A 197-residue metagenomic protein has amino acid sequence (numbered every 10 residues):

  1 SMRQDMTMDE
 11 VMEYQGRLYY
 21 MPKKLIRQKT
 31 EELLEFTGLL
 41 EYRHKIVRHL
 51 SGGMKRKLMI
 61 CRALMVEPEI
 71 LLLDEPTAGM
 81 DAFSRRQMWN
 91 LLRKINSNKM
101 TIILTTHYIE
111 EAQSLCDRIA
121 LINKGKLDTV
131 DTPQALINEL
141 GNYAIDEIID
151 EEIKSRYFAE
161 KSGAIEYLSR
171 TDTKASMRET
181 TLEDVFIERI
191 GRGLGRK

Functional and structural regions predicted by a protein language model:
E13, R17, K24-Y42: Conserved ABC ATPase "signature" region
I46-L50: Conserved ABC ATPase signature
I60: Hydrophobic anchor residue at the start of the ABC signature
E67: Conserved catalytic motifs of ABC-family nucleotide-binding domains
L71-D74: Catalytic Walker B motif of ABC-type/P-loop ATPase nucleotide-binding domains
P133-K197: Short, charged/small-residue-rich alpha-helical element at the C-terminal edge of ABC transporter nucleotide-binding
